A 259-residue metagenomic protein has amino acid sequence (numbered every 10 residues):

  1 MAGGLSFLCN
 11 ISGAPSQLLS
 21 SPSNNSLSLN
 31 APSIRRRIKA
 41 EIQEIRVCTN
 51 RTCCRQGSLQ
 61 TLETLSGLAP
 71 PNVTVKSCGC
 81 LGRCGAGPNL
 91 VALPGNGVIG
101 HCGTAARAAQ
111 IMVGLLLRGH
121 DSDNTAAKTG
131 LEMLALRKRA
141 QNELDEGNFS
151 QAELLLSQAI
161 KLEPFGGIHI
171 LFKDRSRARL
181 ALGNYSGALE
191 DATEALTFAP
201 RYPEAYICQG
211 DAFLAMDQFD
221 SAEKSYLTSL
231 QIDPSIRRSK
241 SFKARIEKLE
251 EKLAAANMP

Functional and structural regions predicted by a protein language model:
M1-A40: N-terminal chloroplast transit peptides
I38-V47, S66-G85: Immediate flanking context of iron-sulfur cluster ligation sites
L131-P164: Alpha-helical segment of the N-proximal tetratricopeptide repeat
E146, L182, M216, E250-L253: Structural motif corresponding to the intra-repeat A-B loop/turn of tetratricopeptide repeats
P164-G166, P200, P234: Short coil turns that delineate tetratricopeptide repeat
H169-L171, A205, S239: TPR alpha-solenoid repeat register
